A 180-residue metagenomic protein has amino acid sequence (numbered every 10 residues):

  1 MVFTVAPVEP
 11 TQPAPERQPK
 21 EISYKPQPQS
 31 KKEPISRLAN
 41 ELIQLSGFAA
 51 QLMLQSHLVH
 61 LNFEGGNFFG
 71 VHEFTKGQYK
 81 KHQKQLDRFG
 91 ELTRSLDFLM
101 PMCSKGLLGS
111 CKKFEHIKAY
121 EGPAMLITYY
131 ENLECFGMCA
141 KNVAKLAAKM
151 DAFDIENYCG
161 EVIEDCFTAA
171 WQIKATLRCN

Functional and structural regions predicted by a protein language model:
M1-P34: Charge-dense, intrinsically disordered terminal/linker segments
I22, P26-I43, E91-P101, K105-G122: Intrinsically disordered regulatory regions flanking bHLH/HLH domains in eukaryotic helix-loop-helix transcription
P34, Q51-G77, F98-L99, C139 (+1 more regions): Helix-loop segments that flank and shape redox-cofactor active sites
A39, I43-S46, A50, K76 (+3 more regions): Short amphipathic alpha-helical segments with heptad-repeat character
E41-L42, L108-E164: Acidic/histidine-rich alpha-helical segments that form the ligand environment of transition-metal centers
S46, M53-S56, H60, L86 (+4 more regions): A structural signal for well-ordered alpha-helices, especially hydrophobic packing surfaces of coiled-coils
F63, K80, M100-K112, Y130 (+2 more regions): Long, contiguous binding/interaction regions
F69-G106: Conserved alpha-helical segments that form or flank metal/cofactor-binding pockets of metalloenzymes
